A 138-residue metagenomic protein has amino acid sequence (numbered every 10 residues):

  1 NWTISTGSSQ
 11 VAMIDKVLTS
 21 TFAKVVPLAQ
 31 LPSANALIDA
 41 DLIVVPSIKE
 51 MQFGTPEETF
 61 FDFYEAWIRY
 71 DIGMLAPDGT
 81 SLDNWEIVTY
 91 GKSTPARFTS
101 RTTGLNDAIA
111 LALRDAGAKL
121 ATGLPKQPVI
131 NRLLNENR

Functional and structural regions predicted by a protein language model:
N1-S47, L124: N-terminal segment of the mature soluble domain
W2, T6-Q10, Y64-A66, R101-A112: Extracytoplasmic/periplasmic, Sec-exported soluble proteins
V26, L75-R138: C-terminal/domain-edge helix-coil "capping" segments
L28-L82, P95: Surface-exposed short loop/turn segments
